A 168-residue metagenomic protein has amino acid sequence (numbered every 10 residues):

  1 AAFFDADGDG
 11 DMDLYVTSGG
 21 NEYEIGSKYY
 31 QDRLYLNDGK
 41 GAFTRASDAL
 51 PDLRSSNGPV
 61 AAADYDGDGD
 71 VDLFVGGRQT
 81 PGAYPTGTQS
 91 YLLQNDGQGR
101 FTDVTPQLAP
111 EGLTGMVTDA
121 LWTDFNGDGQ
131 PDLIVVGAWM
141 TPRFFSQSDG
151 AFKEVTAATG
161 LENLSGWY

Functional and structural regions predicted by a protein language model:
A1-Y168: Acidic, glycine/proline-rich Ca2+-coordinating loop motifs
